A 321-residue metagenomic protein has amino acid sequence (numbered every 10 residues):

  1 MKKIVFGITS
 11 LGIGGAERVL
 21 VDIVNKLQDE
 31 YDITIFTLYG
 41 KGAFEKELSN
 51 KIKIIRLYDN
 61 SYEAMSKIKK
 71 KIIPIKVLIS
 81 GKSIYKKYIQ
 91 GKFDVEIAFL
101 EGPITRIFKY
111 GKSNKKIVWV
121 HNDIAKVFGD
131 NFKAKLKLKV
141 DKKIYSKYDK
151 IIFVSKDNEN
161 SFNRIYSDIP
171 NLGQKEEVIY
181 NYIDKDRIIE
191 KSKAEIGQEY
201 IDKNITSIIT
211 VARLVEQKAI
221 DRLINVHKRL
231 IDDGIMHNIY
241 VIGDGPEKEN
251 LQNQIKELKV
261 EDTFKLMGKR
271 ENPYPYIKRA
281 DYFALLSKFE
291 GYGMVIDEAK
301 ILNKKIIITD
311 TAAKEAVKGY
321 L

Functional and structural regions predicted by a protein language model:
F6-I13, K26-I72, N158, D168-E176: N-terminal strand-loop element at the rim of the active site of nucleotide-sugar-dependent glycosyltransferases
G14-D22, T206-R229, P246-Q252, M294: A conserved mid-protein helix/loop that constitutes part of the nucleotide-sugar donor-binding site
K82-K92, A134-V154: Membrane-proximal helix-turn-helix segments that form the acceptor-binding/catalytic region of lipid-linked
E96-I104, V120: Short His-centered aromatic/hydrophobic patch
R106-F108, Y148-K175: A short, active-site helix/loop in glycosyltransferases that binds the activated sugar's phosphate group
G129, N163, L172-N204: Acidic anion/phosphate-binding donor-loop and adjacent secondary structure in glycosyltransferase catalytic cores
Q252-G268: Nucleotide-activated donor-binding/catalytic signature segment of Leloir-type glycosyltransferases, i.e., the conserved
K269, K288: Aromatic "clamp/platform" in nucleotide-sugar-dependent glycosyltransferases that forms part of the donor/acceptor
